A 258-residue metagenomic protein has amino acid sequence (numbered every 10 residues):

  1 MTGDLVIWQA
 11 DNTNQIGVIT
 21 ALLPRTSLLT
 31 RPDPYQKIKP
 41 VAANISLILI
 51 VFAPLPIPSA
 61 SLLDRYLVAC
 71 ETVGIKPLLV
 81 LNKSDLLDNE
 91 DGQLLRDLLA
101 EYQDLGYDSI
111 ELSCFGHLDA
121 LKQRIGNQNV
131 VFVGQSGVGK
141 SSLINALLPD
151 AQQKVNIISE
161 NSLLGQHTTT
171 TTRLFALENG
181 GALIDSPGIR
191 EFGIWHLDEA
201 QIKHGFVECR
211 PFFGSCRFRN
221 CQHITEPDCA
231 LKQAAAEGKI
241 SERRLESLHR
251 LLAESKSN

Functional and structural regions predicted by a protein language model:
M1-I7: Short nucleic-acid-contacting surface segments enriched for D/E, G, S/T with interspersed K/R
G3, C70, N82, C221: Residue-level signal for inorganic ion chemistry
L5, V18, A43-N44, S61-I75: Switch/coupling subdomain of P-loop NTPase systems
I7-N12, L23-I48, I75-P77, S84-L86 (+3 more regions): Helix-rich effector regions associated with P-loop NTPase G domains
A10-I16, P54-P56: Short, charged beta-turn/beta-strand-edge "cap" motif at the junction between a beta-strand and an adjacent loop
P40-L62: Glycine- and charge-enriched low-complexity intrinsically disordered segments
K76, L86-V138: Canonical P-loop GTPase G-domain recognition
S136, S141-S142, A146: Walker A/P-loop
